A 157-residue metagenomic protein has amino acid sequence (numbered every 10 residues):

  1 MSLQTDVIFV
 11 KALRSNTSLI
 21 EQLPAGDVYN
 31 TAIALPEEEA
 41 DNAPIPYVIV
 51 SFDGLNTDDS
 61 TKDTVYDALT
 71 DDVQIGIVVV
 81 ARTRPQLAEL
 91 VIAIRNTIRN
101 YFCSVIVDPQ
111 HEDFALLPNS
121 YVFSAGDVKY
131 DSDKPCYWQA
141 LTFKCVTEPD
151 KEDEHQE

Functional and structural regions predicted by a protein language model:
M1-T64, V105-V107, E154-E157: Small/polar-rich, solvent-exposed N-terminal microdomains that initiate assembly or binding
N42-P46, Y66-D72, D113-S120: Glycine-rich, flexible loop segments associated with nucleotide phosphate handling
D59, R84-Q86, D150-E154: Intrinsically disordered, low-complexity acidic/polar segments
K62-T70, D131-K134: Short, solvent-exposed beta-strand/turn "edge" segments of beta-rich domains on protein surfaces
Y66-A68, A81-S104: Extracellular/virion structural assembly segments
A68-P85, C136-E148: Oligomerization/assembly interface segments of phage tail-like spikes and tubes
N96-E157: Acidic-leaning, charged glycine-interspersed low-complexity segments
